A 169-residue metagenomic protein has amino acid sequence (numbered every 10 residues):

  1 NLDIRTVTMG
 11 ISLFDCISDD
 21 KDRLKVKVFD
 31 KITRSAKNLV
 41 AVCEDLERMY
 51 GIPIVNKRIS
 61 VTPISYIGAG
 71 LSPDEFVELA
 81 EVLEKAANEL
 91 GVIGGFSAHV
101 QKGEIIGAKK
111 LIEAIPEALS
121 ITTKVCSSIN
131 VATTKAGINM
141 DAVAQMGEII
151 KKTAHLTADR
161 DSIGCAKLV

Functional and structural regions predicted by a protein language model:
N1-A114, I129-E148, D159, I163-L168: Metallocofactor- and cofactor-centric catalytic cores in central/energy metabolism, strongly enriched
I121-T122: Outer membrane pore-forming secretion/assembly proteins and partners of Gram-negative envelopes
V125: Conserved ASCE/P-loop NTPase catalytic core
